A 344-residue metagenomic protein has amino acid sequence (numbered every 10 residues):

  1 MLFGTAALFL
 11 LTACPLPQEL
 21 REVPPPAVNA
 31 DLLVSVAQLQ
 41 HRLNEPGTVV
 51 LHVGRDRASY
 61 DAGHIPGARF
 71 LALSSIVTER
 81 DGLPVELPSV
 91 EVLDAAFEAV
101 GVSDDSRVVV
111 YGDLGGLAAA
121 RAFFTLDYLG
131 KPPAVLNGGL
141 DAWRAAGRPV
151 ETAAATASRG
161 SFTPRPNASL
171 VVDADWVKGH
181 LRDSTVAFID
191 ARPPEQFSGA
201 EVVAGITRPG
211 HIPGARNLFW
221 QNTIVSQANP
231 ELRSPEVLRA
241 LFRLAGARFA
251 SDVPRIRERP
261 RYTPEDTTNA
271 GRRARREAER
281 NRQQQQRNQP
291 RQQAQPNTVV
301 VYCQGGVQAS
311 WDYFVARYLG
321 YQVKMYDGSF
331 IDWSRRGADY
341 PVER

Functional and structural regions predicted by a protein language model:
M1-F3: Bacterial N-terminal signal peptides that target proteins for export
L11-A13: C-terminal motif of bacterial Sec signal peptides marking the signal peptidase cleavage site
P15-P17: Bacterial signal peptide processing site
L20-P26, E86-H180, E201, G210 (+7 more regions): Thiolate-centered catalytic microenvironments shared by cysteine-dependent enzyme domains
P24-V102, H180-R280, N288-Q295, E343-R344: Positively charged, proline/Ser/Thr-rich regional signature most characteristic of the Rhodanese/CDC25-like
A62, A145, R335: Phosphate-coordinating loops and pocket residues in cytosolic domains that bind phosphorylated ligands
I76-T78, L140-W143, Q196, F330-S334: Short gly/pro/ser/thr-enriched loop/turn and capping motifs at secondary-structure boundaries
T223, E236-V237, Y321-R344: Extended hydrophobic/aromatic segments used for targeting, binding, or gating
